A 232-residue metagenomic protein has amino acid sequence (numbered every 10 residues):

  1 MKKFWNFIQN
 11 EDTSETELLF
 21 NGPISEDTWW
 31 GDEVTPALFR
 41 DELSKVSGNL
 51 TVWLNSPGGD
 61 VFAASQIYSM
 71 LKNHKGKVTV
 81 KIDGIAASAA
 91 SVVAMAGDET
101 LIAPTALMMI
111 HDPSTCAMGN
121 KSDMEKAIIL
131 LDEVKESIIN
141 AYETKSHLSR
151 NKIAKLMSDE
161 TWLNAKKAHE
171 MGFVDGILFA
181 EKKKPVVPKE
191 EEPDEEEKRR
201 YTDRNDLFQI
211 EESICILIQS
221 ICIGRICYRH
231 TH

Functional and structural regions predicted by a protein language model:
M1-A89, G97-H232: N-terminal organellar transit peptides
